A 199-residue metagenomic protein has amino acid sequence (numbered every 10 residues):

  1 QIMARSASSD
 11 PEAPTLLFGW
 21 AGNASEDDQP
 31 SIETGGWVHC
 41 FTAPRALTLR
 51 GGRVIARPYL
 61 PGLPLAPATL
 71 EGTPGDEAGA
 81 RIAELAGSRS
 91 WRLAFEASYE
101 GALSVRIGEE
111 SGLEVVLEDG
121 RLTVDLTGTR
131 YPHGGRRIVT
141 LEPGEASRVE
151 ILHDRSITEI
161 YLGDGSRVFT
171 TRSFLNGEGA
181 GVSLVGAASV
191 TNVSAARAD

Functional and structural regions predicted by a protein language model:
Q1-D199: Beta-rich accessory regions
